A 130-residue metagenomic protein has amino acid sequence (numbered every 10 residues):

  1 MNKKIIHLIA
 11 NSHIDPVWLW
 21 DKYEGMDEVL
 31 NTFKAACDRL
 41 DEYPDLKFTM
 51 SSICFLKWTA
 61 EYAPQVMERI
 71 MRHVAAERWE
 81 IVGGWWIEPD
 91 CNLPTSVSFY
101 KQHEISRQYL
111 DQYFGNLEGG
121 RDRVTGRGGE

Functional and structural regions predicted by a protein language model:
M1-E130: Carbohydrate-active enzymes and regulators
